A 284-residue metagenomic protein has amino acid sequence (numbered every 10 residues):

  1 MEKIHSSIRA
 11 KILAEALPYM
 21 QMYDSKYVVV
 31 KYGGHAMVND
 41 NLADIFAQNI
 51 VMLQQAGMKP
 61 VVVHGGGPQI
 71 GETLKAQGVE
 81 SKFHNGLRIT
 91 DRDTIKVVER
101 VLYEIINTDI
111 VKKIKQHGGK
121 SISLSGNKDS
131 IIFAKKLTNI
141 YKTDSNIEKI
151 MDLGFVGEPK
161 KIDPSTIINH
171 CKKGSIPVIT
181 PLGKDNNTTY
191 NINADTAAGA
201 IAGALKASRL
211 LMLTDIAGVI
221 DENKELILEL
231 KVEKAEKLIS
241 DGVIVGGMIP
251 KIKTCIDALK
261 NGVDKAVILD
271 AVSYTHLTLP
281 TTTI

Functional and structural regions predicted by a protein language model:
M1-V272: Nucleotide/pyrophosphate-binding catalytic subdomain
T275-T281: Conserved small/polar residues in nucleotide/adenosyl-binding loops
